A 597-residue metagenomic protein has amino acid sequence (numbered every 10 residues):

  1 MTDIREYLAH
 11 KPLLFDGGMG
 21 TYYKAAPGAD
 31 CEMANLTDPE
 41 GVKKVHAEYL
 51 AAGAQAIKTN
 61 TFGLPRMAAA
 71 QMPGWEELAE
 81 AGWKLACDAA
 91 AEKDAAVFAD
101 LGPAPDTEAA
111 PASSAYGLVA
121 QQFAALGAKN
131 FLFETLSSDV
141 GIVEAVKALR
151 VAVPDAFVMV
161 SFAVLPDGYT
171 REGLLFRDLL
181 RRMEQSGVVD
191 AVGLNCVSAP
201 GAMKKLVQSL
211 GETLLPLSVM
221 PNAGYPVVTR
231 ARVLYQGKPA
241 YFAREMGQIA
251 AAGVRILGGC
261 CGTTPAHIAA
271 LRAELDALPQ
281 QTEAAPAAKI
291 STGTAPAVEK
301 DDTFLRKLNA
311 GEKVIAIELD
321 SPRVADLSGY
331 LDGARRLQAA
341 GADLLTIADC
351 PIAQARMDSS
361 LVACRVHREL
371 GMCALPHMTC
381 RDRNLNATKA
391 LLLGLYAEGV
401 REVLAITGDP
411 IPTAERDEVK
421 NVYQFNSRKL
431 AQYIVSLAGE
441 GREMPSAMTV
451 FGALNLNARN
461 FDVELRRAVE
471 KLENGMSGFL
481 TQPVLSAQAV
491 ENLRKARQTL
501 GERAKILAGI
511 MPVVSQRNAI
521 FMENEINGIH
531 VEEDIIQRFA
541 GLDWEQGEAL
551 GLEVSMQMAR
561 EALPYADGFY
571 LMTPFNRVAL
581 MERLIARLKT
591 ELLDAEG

Functional and structural regions predicted by a protein language model:
M1-G597: Domain-level signal for soluble alpha/beta catalytic cores
